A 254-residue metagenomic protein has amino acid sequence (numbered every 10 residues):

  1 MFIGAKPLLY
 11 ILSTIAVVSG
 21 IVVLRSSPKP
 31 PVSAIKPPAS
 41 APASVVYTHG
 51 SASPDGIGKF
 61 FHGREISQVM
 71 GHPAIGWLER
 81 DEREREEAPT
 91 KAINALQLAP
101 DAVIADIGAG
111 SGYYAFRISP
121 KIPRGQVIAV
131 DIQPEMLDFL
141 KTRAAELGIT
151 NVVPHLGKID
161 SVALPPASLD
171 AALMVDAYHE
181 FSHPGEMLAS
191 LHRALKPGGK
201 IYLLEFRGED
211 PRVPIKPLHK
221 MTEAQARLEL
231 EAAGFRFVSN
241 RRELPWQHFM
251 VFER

Functional and structural regions predicted by a protein language model:
V32-A99, V103: Class I SAM-dependent transferase core
S111-P123: Conserved SAM-binding loop of SAM-dependent methyltransferases across substrates and taxa, primarily the Class I
Q133-P134: Conserved SAM/SAH-binding beta-strand->alpha-helix loop
L147-D160: Conserved SAM-binding strand-loop segment of SAM-dependent methyltransferases
V162-A171: A short acidic, Gly/Pro-enriched loop at the edge of an enzyme's catalytic core that lines a small-molecule cofactor
D170-P184: A short SAM/SAH-binding and catalytic strip from SAM-dependent methyltransferases
G185-K200: A short glycine-rich, Lys/Arg-flanked "PGG" loop and its adjoining helix->strand segment in the class I
Y202-Q225: Conserved class I S-adenosyl-L-methionine
